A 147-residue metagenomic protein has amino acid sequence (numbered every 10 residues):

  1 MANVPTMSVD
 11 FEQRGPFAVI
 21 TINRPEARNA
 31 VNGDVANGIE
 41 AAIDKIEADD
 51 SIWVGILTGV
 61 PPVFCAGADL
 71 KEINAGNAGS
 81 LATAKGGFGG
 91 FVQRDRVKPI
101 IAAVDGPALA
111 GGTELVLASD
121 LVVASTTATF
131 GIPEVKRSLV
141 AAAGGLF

Functional and structural regions predicted by a protein language model:
M1-P62, G76: Conserved CoA-thioester-binding segment of acyl-CoA-metabolizing enzymes
I20, L57, D69, L115-L117: Hydrophobic/aromatic residues within transmembrane alpha-helices of multi-pass small-molecule transporters
R28-N29, K71-N74, G131: Nucleotide phosphate-binding site architecture
G33-D34, A68, E114, G144: Generic recognition of short, well-ordered alpha-helical segments
A36-E40, D44, A48, L70-L109 (+1 more regions): An acidic, glycine-rich surface segment that forms the CoA-thioester-binding/catalytic face of crotonase-fold enzymes
G87-D95, A103, L109-F147: CoA-thioester-processing core
